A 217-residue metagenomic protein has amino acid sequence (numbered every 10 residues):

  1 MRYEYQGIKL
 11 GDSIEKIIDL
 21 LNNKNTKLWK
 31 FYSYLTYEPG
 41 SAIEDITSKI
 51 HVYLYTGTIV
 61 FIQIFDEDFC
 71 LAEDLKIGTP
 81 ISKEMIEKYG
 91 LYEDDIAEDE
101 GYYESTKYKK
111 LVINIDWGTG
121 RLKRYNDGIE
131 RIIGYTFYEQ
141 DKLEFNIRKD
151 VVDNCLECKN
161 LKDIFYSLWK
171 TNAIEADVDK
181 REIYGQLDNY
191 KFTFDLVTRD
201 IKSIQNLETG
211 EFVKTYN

Functional and structural regions predicted by a protein language model:
M1-V178, D188, T198, Q205-N217: Short helix/turn-capping signatures at newly exposed starts of structured segments
K180-F192: Exposed beta-strand-loop-beta-strand "reactive/processing" segments of non-cytosolic proteins
F194-D200: Extended Gly/Ser/Thr-rich low-complexity repeat segments, especially those forming or decorating extracellular
